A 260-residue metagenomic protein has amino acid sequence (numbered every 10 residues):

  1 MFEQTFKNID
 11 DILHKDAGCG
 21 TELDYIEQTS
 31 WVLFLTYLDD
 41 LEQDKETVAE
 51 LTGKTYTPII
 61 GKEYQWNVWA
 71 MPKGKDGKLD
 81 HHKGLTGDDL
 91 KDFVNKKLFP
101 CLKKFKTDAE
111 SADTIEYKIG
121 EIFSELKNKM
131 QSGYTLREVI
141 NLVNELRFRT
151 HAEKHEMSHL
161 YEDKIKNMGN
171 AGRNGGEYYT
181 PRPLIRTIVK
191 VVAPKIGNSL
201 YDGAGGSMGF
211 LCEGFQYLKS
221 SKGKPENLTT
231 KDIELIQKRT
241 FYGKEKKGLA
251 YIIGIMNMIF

Functional and structural regions predicted by a protein language model:
M1-I196: Non-catalytic, mostly N-terminal accessory regions of nucleic-acid modification and defense proteins
G175-F260: Conserved S-adenosyl-L-methionine
